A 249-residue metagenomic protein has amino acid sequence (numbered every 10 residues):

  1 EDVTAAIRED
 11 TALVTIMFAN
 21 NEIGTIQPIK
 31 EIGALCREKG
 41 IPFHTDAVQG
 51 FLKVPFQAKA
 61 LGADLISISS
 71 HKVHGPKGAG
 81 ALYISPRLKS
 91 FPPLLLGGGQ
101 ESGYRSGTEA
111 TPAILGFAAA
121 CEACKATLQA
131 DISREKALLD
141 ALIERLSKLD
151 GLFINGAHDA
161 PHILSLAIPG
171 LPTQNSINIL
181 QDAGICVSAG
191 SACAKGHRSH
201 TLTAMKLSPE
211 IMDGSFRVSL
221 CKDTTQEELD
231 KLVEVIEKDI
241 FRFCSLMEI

Functional and structural regions predicted by a protein language model:
E1-I249: Pyridoxal 5′-phosphate
